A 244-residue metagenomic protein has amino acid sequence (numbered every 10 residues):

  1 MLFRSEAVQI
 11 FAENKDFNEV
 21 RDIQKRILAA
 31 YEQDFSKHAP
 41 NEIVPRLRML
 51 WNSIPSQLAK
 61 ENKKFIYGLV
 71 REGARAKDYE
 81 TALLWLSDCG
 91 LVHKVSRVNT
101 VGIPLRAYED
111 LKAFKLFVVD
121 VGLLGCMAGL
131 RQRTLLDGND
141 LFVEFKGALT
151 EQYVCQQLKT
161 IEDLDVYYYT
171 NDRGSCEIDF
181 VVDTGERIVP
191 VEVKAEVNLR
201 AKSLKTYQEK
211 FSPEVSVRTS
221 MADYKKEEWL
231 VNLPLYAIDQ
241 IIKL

Functional and structural regions predicted by a protein language model:
S5-E177, V181-D183: Accessory nucleic acid-recognition modules appended to NTPase machines
V70, V193-A195: Short, flexible loop segments at the rims of nucleotide/cofactor-binding pockets, characterized by
Y167, P190-V193: Short catalytic-loop micro-motif centered on adjacent basic/acidic residues
V182-P190: Active-site beta-strand-loop-beta-strand hairpin of nuclease catalytic cores that positions key catalytic residues
A195-L233: Catalytic cores of nucleic-acid endonucleases
V231-L244: C-terminal tail/extension regions appended to the core domain(s) of diverse proteins
